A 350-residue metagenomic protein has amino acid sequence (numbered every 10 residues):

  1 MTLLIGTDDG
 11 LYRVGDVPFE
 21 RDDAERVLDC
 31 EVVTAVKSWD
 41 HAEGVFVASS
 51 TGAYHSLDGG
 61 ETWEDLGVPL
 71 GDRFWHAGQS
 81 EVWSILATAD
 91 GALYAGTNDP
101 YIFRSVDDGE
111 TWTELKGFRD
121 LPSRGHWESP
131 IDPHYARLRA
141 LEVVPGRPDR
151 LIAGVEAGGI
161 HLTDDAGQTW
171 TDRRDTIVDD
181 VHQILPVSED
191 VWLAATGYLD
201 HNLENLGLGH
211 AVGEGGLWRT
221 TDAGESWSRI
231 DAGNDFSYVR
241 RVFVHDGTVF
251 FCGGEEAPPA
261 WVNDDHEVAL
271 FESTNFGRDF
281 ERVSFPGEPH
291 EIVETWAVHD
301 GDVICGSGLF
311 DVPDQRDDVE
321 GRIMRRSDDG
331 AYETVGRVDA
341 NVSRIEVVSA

Functional and structural regions predicted by a protein language model:
M1-A350: Extracellular glycan-interacting surfaces
